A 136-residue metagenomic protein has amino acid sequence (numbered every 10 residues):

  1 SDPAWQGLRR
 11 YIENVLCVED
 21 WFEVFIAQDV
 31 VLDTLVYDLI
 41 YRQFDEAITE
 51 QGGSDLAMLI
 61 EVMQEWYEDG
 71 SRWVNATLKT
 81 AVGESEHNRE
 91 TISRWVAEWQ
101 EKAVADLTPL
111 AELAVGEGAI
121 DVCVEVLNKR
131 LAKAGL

Functional and structural regions predicted by a protein language model:
S1-L8, D29-I40, M63-V74, L78 (+1 more regions): Alpha-helical transition-metal enzyme core signature, strongest for iron centers
S1-Y11, S54-D55, L59-V62, E84-D106 (+1 more regions): Charge-rich, acidic-biased intrinsically disordered regions
A4-V30: Acidic/His metal-coordination segments adjacent to aromatic residues that form catalytic metal sites in metalloenzymes
G7, G52-G53, G70, G83 (+2 more regions): Residue-identity detector for glycine
V15-E23, R42-V62, N75-T91, A114-V115: Inter-helical turn/loop segments and adjacent helix faces that build the functional surface of alpha-helical bundle
I60-E65, R72, V122, A132-L136: Generic ordered-secondary-structure signal
E101-L136: C-terminal accessory extensions/subdomains outside the catalytic/core fold
